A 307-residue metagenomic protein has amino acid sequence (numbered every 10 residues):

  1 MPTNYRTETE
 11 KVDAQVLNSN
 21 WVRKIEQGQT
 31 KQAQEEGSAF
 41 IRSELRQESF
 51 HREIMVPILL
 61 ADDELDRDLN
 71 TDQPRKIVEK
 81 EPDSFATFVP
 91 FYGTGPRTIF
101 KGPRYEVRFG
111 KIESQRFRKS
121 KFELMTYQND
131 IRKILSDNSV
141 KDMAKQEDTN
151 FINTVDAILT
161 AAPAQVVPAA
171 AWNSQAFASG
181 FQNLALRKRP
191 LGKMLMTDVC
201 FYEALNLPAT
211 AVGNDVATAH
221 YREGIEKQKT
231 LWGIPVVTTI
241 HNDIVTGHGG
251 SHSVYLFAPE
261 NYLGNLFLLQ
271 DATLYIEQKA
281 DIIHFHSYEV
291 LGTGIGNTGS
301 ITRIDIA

Functional and structural regions predicted by a protein language model:
P2-R6, K11, Q15, V22-K31 (+2 more regions): Sequence/fold signature of self-assembling virion shell proteins
D13-V16, R108-E113, D148-T149: Short, compositionally biased low-complexity segments
A39-E113: Assembly/oligomerization interface modules of large self-assembling protein complexes
E106-R108, R116-R118, L195, V237 (+2 more regions): Residues in well-ordered beta-strands of folded domains
S114-R187, I306-A307: Alpha-helical scaffold segments that mediate packing/assembly in large oligomeric complexes
Y127, E203-N206, G294-G296: Short helix/loop capping segments that flank catalytic or ligand/cofactor-binding pockets
T149, C200-Y202, L291-T293: Short loop/turn segments at secondary-structure transitions that flank enzyme active sites
A157-K229: Extended, solvent-exposed, turn-rich assembly/linker loops in the middle of proteins
